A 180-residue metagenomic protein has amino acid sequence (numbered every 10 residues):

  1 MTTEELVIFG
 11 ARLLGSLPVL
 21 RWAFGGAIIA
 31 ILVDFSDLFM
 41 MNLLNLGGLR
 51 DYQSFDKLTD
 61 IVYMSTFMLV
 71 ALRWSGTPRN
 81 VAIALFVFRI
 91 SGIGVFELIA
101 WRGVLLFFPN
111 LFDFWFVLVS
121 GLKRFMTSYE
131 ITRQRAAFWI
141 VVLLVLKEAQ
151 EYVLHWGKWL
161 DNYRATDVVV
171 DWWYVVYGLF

Functional and structural regions predicted by a protein language model:
L6-G25: N-terminal signal-anchor/start-transfer transmembrane helix
F9-R12, K57-L69, I83-R89, F112-F114: Core segments of transmembrane alpha-helices that mediate helix-helix packing or line hydrophobic substrate/ligand
I31-V70: A glycine-rich, hydrophobic loop/mini-helix early in the fold
M40-L46, G92-W101, Y152-K158: Juxtamembrane "helix-exit" motif on the non-cytosolic side of transmembrane helices
L46-D51, R73-G76, F96-F107: Membrane-interface helix caps and helix-loop-helix hairpins in membrane proteins
M68-V70, S91-G103, F114-E130: Alpha-helical transmembrane segments in multipass membrane proteins, preferentially the mid-helix core
P78-V87, P109, Q134, F138: Cytoplasmic-side transmembrane-helix entry/capping segments in multi-pass membrane proteins
F116-F180: C-terminal membrane-adjacent module
